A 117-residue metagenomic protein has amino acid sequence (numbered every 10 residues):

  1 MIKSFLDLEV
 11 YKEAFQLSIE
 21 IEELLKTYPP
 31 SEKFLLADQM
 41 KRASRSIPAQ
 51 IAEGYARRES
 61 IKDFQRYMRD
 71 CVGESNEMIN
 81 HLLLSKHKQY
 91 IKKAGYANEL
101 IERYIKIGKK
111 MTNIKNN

Functional and structural regions predicted by a protein language model:
M1-N117: Amphipathic alpha-helical assembly/interaction segments
